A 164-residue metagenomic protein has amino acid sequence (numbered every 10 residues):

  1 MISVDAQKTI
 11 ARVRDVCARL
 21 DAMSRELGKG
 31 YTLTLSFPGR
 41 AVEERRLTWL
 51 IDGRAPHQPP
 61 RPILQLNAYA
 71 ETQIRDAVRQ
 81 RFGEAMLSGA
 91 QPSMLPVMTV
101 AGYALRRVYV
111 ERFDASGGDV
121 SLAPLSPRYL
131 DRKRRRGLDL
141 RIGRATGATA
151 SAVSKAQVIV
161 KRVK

Functional and structural regions predicted by a protein language model:
M1-K164: Short, Lys/Arg-rich flexible segments
